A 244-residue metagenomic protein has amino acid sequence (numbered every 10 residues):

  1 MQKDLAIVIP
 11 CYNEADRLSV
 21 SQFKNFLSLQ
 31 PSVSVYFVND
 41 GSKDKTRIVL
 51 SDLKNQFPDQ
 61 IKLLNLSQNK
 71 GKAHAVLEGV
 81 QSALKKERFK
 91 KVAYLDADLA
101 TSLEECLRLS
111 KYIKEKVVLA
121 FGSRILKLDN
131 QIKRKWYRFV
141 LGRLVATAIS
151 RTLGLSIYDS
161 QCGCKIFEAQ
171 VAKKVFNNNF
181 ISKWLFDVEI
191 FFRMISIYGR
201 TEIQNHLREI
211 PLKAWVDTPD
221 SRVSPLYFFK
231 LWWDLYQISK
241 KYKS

Functional and structural regions predicted by a protein language model:
M1-L5, D16, N178-S244: Hydrophobic helical membrane-anchoring modules
I9, S32-S42, L64-L66: Short beta-strand/loop segment that forms part of the nucleotide-sugar
E14-S28: Short, well-formed alpha-helical segments that are part of the catalytic scaffolds of diverse glycosyltransferases
D16-V20, D44-L53: Acidic helix N-cap motif at the loop->helix transition within catalytic regions of sugar-transfer enzymes
V33, Q60-K62, V117: Short, conserved active-site loop motifs that form the nucleotide-linked donor/cofactor pocket
N39-I48, L99: A conserved acidic beta->alpha catalytic loop
L66-A83, K91, L103-F180, W184 (+2 more regions): Acceptor/aglycone-binding surface of glycosyltransferases and processive sugar-polymer synthases
R88-D98: Short beta-strand-to-loop acidic/aromatic patch adjacent to the donor-nucleotide binding site
